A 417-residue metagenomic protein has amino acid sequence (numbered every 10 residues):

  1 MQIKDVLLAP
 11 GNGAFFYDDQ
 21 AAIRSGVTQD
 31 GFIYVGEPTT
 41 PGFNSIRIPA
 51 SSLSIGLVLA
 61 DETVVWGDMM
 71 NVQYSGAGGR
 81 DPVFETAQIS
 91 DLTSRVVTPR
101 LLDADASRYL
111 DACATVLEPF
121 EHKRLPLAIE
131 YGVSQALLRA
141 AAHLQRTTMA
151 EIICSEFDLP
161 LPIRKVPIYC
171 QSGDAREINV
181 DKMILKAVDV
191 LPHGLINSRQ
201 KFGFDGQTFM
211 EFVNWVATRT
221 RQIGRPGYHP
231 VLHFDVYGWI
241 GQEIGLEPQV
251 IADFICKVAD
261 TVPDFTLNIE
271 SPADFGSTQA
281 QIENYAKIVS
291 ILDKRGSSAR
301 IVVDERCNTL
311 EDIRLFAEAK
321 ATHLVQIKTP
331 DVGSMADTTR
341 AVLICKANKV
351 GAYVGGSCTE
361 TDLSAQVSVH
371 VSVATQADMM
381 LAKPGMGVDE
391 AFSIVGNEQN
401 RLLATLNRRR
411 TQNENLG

Functional and structural regions predicted by a protein language model:
M1-G56: Short, Gly/Pro- and small/polar-rich lid/capping loops
S51-D61, V65-M70, N179-P192, F254-K257 (+1 more regions): Short beta-strand elements
V58, V64-T147, S155: Metal- or metallocofactor-binding catalytic centers and their adjacent structured scaffolds across diverse enzyme
S94-D103, Y353-E360, Q376-E390, L406-T411: Short, basic, helix/turn surface patches
P119-V289, S298, V302-E305: Active-site-facing alpha/beta catalytic cores
T147, V350, A377: Short glycine/serine/threonine/alanine-rich loop segments
I223-S372, L381-E398: Catalytic core of soluble alpha/beta enzymes
D389-A391, V395-G417: C-terminal extensions of enzymes
